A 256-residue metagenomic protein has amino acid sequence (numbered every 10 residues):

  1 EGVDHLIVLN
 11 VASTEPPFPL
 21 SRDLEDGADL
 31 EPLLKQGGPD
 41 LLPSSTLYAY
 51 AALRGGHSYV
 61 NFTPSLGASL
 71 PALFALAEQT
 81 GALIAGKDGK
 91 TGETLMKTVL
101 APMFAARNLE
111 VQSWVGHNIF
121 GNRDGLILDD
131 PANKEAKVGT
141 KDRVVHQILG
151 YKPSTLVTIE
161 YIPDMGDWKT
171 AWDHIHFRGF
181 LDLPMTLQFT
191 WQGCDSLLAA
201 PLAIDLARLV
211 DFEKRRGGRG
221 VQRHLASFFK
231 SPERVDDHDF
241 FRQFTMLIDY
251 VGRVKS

Functional and structural regions predicted by a protein language model:
E1-T98, P102: N-terminal Rossmann-like NAD(P) cofactor-binding subdomain of oxidoreductases, focused on the glycine-rich
G2, G81, N108, A199 (+1 more regions): Glycine-centered secondary-structure boundary/capping sites
F18, G56, F62, F74 (+7 more regions): Phenylalanine-focused residue identity feature
L34, E78-Q79, M103, D129-D130 (+2 more regions): Alpha-helix boundary/capping detector
Y48-Y50, Y59, Y151, Y161 (+1 more regions): Sequence-level detector for tyrosine residue identity
E93-R223: Active-site-lining helix/loop region of Rossmann-like oxidoreductase modules
R215-S256: Phosphate-binding loop/pocket of nucleotide- and phosphate-handling active sites
